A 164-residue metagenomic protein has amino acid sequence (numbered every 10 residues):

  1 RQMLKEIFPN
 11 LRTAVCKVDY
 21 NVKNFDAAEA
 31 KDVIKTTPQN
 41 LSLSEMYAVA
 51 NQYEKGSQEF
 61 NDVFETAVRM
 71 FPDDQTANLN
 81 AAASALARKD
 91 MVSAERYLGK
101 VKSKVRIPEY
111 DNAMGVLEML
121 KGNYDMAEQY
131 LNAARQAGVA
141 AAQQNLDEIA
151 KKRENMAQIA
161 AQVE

Functional and structural regions predicted by a protein language model:
R1-E164: N-terminal targeting segments with Sec-dependent signals, encompassing both cleavable signal peptides and non-cleavable
